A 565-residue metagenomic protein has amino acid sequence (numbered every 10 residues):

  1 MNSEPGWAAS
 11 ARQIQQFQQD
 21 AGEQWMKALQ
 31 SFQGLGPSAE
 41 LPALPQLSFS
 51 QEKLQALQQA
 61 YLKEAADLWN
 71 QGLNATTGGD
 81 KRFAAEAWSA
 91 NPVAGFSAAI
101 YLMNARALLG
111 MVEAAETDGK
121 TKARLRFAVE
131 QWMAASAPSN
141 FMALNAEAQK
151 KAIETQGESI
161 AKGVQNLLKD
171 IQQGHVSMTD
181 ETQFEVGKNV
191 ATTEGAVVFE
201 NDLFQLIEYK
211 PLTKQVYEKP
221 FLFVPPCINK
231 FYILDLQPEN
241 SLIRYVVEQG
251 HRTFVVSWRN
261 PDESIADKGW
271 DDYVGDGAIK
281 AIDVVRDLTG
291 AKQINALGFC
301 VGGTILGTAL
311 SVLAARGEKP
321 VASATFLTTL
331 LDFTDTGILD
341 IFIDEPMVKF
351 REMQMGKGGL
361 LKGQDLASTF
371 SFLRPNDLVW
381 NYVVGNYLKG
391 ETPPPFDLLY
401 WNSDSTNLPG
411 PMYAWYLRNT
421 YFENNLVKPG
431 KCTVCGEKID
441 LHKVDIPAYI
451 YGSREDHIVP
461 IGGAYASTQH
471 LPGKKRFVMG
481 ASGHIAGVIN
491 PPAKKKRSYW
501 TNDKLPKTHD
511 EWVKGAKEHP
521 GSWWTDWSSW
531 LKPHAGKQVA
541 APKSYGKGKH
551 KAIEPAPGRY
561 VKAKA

Functional and structural regions predicted by a protein language model:
M1-Q205, V216-Y217, F254, S467 (+5 more regions): Amphipathic, low-complexity, repeat-rich surface-exposed segments
E116-K150, D287, A291, I305 (+3 more regions): Alpha/beta-hydrolase-fold enzymes
V216-C227: Short beta-strand element of the alpha/beta-hydrolase
D235-T253: Short amphipathic alpha-helix adjacent to the substrate-entry channel of hydrolases
I265-T289: Alpha/beta-hydrolase active-site loop
I282-G302: Alpha/beta-hydrolase fold nucleophile elbow
I450-G452, D456: Short beta-strand/loop motif that positions the catalytic acidic residue of the alpha/beta-hydrolase fold
P460-H470, A481: Short alpha-helix in the alpha/beta-hydrolase fold that links the catalytic acid
